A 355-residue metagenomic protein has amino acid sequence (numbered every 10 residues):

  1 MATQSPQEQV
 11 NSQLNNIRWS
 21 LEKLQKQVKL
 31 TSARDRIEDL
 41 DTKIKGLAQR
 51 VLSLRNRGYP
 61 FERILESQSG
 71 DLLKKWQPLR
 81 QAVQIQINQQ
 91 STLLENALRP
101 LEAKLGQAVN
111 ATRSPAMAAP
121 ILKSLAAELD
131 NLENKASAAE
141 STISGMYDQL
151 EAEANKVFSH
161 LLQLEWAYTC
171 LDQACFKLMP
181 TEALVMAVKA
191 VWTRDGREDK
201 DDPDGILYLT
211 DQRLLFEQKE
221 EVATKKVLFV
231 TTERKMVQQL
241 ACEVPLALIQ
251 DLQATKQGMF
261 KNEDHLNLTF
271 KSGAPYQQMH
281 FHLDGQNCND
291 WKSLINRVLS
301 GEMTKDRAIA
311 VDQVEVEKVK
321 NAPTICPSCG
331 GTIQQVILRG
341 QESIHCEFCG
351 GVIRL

Functional and structural regions predicted by a protein language model:
A2-E95, R99, S124-Y208: Anionic N-terminal interaction surfaces
L94-A126: Extended, EK/Q-rich alpha-helical coiled-coil segments that serve as long dimerization/scaffolding arms in large
D199-D204, L215-S328: Acidic, Ser/Thr- and proline-rich intrinsically disordered linker/docking segments of eukaryotic scaffolds
Q212: Acidic, glycine-rich loop-and-strand cores that form catalytic or ligand-binding grooves in diverse globular domains
C326-C329, C346-C349: Short cysteine-rich clusters marking metal-coordination/redox-active sites
G330-I333, V352-L355: Cys/His-rich microdomains that often coordinate metals
Q335-H345: Short linker/helix segments within small regulatory modules
S343, C349, I353-R354: Short, low-complexity, charged amphipathic interaction modules
